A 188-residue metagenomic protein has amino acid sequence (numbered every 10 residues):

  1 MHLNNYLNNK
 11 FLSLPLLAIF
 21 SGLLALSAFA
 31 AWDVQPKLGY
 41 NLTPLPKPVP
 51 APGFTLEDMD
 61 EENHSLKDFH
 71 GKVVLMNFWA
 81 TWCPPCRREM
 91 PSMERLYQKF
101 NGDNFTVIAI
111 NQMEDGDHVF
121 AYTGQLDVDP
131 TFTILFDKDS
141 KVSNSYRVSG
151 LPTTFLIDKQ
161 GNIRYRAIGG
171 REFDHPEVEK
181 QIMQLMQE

Functional and structural regions predicted by a protein language model:
M1-G53, P176, E188: N-terminal targeting signals for export/organelle localization
W32, L156-E188: Thiol-/selenol-based redox modules, centered on thioredoxin-like and closely related oxidoreductase domains
P48, G53-V74: A short beta-strand-turn-helix
H70, F78-R95: Conserved redox-active cysteine motifs that mediate thiol-disulfide chemistry, especially di-cysteine Cys-X(1-2)-Cys
I108, Y122-Q160: Short, internal strand/loop/helix patches that form the active-site neighborhood or redox-interaction surface
Q112: Active-site loop/turn elements of alpha/beta-hydrolase fold enzymes, especially the short glycine-/histidine-rich
D117-F120: Acidic helix N-cap motif at the loop->helix transition within catalytic regions of sugar-transfer enzymes
